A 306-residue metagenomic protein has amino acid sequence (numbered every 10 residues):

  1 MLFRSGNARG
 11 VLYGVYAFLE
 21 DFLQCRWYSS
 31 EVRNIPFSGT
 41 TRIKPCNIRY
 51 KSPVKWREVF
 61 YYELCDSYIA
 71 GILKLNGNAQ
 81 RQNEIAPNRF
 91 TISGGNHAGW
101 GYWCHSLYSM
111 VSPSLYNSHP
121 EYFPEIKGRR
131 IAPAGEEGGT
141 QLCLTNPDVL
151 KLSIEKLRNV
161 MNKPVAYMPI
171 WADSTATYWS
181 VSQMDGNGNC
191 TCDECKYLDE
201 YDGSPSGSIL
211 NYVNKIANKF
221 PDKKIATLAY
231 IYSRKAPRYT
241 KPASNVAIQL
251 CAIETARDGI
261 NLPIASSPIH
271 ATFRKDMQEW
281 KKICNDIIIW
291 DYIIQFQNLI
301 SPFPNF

Functional and structural regions predicted by a protein language model:
M1-N211, A217-P221, A247-L250, M277-P304: Feature activates predominantly on carbohydrate-active enzymes
L12-V15, I260, A271-F273: A short, polar/proline- and glycine-enriched secondary-structure boundary/capping micro-motif
R33-F37, P221-L228, P263-S266: Short linear motifs at secondary-structure transitions and domain/linker junctions
G101, A132, A236, C251 (+2 more regions): Active-site lining segments of carbohydrate-active enzymes
W179, A226-R257, N298-F306: Substrate-binding cleft/loops of secretory-pathway carbohydrate-active enzymes
Y230-Y239, S267-E279: Alpha-helical scaffolding within the catalytic cores of extracellular/periplasmic polymer-degrading hydrolases
